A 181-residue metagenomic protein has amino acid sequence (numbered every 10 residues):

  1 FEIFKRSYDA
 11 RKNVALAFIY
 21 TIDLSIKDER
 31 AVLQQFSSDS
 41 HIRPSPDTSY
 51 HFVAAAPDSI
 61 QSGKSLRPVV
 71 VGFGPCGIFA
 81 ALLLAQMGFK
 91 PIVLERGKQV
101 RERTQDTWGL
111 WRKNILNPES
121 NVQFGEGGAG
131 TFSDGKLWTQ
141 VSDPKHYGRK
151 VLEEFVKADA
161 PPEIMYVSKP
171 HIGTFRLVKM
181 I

Functional and structural regions predicted by a protein language model:
F1-E154, A158-I181: Residues forming the flavin
